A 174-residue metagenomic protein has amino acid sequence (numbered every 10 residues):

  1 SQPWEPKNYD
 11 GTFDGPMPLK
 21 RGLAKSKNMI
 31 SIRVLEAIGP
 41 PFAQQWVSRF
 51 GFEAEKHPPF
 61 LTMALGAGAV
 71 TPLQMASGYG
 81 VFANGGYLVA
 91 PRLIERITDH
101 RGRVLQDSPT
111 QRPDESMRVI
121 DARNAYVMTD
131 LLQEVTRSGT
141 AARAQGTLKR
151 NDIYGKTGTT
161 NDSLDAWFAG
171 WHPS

Functional and structural regions predicted by a protein language model:
Q2-F52, H57-N84, R123, L131-E134: Active-site-adjacent helix/loop patches that line small-molecule binding or acyl-intermediate pockets
A24-K25, A69-S174: A penicillin-recognizing enzyme superfamily signal
